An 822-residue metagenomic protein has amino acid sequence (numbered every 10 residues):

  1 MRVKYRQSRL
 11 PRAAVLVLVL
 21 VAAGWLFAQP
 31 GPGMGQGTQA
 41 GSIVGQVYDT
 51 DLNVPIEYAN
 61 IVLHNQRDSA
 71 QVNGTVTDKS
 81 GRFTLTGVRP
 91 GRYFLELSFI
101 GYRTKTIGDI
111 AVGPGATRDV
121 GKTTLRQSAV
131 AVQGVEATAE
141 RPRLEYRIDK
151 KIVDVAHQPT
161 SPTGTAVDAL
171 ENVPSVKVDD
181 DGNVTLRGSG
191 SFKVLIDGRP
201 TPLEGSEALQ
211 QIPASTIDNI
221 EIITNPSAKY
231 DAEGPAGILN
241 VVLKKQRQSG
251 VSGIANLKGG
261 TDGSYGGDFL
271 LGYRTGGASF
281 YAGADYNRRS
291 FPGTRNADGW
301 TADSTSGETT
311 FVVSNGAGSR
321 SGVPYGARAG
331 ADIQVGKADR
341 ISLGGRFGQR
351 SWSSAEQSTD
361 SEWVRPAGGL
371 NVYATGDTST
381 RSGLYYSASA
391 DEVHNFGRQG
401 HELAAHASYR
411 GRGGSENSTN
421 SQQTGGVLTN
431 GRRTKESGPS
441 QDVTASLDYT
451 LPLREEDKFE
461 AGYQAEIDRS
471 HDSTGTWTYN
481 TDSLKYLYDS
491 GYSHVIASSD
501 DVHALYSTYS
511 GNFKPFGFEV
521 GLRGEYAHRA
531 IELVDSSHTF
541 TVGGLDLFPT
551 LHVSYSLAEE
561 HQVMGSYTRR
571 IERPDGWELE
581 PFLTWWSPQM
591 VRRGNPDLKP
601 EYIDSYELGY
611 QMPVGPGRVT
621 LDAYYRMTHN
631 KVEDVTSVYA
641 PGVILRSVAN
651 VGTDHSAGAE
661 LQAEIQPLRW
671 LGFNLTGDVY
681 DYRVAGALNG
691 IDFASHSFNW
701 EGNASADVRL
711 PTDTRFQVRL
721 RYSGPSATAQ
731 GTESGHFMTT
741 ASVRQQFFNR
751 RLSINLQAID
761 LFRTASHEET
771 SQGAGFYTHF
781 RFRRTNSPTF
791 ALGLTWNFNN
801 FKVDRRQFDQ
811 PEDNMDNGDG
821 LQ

Functional and structural regions predicted by a protein language model:
P32-M34, Y48-L52, N60-H64, S98-R103 (+6 more regions): Short, acidic, small-residue-rich periplasmic hinge/interaction motif at the N-terminus of Gram-negative outer-membrane
Q66-R82: Short, acidic Ser/Thr/Gly-rich low-complexity loop/linker segments typical of extracellular and cell-surface proteins
D119-T124, A166-A169, V184, E207-A208 (+2 more regions): N-terminal periplasmic accessory domains that precede and gate Gram-negative outer-membrane beta-barrel machines
R199-T224: Short acidic/polar hinge/loop motifs at secondary-structure boundaries that mediate gating or recognition
L203, A232-N240, R247-D298, S321-G326: Outer-membrane beta-barrel translocator/receptor signature
G237, V242-I254, W300, V313 (+13 more regions): Surface-exposed extracellular loop regions of Gram-negative outer-membrane beta-barrel proteins
N315, R433-T434, D442-S446, L487-I496 (+7 more regions): Outer membrane beta-barrel strand-and-loop segments of large Gram-negative receptors, especially TonB-dependent
H528, E559-S605, Y625-R646, I759-G775: Surface-exposed extracellular loop regions of Gram-negative outer-membrane beta-barrel proteins, predominantly
